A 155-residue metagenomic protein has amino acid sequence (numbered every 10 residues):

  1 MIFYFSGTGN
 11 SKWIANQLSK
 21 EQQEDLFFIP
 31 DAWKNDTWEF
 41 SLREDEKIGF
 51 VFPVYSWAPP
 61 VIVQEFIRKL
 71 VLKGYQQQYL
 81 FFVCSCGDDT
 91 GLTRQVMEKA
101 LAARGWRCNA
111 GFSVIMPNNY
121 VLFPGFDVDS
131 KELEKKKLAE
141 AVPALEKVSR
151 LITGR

Functional and structural regions predicted by a protein language model:
I2, S6-W33, L42-R155: FMN-binding flavodoxin-like domain, especially the glycine-rich phosphate-binding loop
D36-W38: Short acidic active-site motifs
